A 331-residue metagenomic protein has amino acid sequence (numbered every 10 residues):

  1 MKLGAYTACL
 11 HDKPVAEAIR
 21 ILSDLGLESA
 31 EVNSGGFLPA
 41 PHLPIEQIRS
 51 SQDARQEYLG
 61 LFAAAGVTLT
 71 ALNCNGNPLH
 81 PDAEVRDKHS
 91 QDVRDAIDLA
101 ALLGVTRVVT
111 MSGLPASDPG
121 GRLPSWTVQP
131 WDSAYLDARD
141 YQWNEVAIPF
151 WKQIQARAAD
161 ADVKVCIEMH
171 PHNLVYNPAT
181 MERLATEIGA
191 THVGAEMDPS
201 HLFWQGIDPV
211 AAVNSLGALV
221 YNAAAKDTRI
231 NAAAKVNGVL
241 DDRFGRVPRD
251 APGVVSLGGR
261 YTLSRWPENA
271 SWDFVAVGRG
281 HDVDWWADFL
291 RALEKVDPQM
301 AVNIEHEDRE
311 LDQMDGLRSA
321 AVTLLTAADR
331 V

Functional and structural regions predicted by a protein language model:
K2, S23, S29-A30, L72 (+2 more regions): Acidic/histidine-rich catalytic cores of soluble enzymes
A5, L22, A30, F62 (+8 more regions): Conserved, mostly hydrophobic/aromatic
Y6-L10, N33-F37, C74-N77, G113-P115 (+4 more regions): Active-site beta-loop-alpha junctions enriched in small/polar residues
H11-L22, D87-I97, Q205-V213, W286-F289: Short, acidic/polar
E17, Q56-A65, P78-A195, A287: Active-site acidic/histidine proton-transfer and metal-coordination neighborhood in alpha/beta enzyme cores
A18-L38, G104-R107: Catalytic domains of carbohydrate-active enzymes, especially glycoside hydrolases
N33-E57, S112-P119: Glycine-rich, proline-tolerant flexible connector loops at the mouths of alpha/beta enzymes
Q313-R330: C-terminal helical cap(s) of enzyme catalytic domains, especially alpha/beta-barrels
